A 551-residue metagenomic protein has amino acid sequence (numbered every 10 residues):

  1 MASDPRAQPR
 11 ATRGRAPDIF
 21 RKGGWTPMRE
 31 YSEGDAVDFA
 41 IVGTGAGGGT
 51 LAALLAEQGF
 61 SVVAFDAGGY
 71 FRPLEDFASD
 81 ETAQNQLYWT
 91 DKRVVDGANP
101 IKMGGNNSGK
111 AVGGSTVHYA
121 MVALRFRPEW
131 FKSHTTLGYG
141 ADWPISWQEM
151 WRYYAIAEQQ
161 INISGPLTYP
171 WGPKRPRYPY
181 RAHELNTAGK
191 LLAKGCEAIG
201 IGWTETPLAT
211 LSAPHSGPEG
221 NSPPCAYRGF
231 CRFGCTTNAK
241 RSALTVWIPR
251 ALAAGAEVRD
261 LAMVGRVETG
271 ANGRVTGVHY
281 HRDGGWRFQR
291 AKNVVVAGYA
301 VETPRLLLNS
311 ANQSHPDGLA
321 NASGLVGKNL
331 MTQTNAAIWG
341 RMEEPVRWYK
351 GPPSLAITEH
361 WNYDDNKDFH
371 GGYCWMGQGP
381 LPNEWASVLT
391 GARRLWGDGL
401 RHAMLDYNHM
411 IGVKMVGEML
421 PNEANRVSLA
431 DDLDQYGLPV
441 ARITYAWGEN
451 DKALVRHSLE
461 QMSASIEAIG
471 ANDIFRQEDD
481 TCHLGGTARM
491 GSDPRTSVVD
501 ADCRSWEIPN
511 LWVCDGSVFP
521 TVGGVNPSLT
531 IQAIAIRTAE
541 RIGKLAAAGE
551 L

Functional and structural regions predicted by a protein language model:
A2-F39, E57-Q58, K544-L551: Extreme N-terminal leader/targeting segments of oxidoreductases
R13, H134-V264, H483: Conserved redox-cofactor binding core of oxidoreductases
F39-A64: N-terminal Rossmann-like FAD-binding beta1-loop-alpha1 element of flavoenzymes
L54-E57, S61, G68-P73, F77 (+8 more regions): Glycine-rich loop(s) and the adjacent beta-strand/alpha-helix scaffold that form part
P73-F77, S115, A120-V122, W130-H134 (+2 more regions): Short, solvent-exposed loop/turn and secondary-structure capping segments
A83-W171, R175, R347-K350, Y363-D364 (+1 more regions): Redox-cofactor-proximal catalytic regions of oxidoreductases
E205-S212, P224-C231, N238, G265-E268 (+5 more regions): A glycine-rich dinucleotide-binding beta-alpha-beta segment and adjacent secondary-structure elements that constitute
E257, K292-M415, A548-L551: Mid-to-C-terminal "cap/lid" subdomains and adjacent gly/pro-rich loops that border and regulate access to redox
